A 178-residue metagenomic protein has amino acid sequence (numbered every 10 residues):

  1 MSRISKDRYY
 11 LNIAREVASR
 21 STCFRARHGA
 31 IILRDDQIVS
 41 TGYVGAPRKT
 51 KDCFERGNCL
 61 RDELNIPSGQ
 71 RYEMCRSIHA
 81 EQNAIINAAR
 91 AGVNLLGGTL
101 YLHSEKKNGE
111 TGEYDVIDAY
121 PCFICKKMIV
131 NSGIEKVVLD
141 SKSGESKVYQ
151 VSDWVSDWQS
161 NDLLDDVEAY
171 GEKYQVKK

Functional and structural regions predicted by a protein language model:
S2-R27: Short, basic/aromatic recognition patches
I4-S5, N12, S40-K178: Zn2+-dependent cytidine deaminase-like catalytic core
E16-S19, R34-Q37, I86-R90: Short glycine/serine- and small hydrophobic-enriched flexible loop segments
R27-G42: Short beta-strand scaffold segments in enzyme catalytic cores
